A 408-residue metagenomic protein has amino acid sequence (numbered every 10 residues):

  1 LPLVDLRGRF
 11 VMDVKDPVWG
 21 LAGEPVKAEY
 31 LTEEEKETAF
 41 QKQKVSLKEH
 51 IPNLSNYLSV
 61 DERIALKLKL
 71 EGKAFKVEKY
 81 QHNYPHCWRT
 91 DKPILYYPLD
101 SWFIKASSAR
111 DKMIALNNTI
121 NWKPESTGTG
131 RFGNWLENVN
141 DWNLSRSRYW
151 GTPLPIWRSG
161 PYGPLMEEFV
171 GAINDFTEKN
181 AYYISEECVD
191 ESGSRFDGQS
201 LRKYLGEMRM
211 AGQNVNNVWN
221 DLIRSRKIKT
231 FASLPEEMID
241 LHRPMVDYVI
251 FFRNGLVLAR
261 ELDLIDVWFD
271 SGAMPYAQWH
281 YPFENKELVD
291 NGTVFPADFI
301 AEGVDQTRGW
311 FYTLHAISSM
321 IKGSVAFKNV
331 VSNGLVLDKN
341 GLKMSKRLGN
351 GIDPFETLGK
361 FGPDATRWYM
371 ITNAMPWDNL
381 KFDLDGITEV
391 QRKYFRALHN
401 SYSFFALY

Functional and structural regions predicted by a protein language model:
L1-L6, R148-W150, R195-G198, R202-L380: Alpha-helical recognition segments enriched in aromatics with Gly/Pro capping that present substrate-recognition
L1-V170, N174-G193, Q199, Y204 (+4 more regions): Residue patterns forming the tRNA-binding/recognition surfaces of aminoacyl-tRNA synthetases and related DALR
K73, K322-S324, H399-Y408: Proline-centered turn/helix-capping motifs that create local helix->coil transitions or kinks
T152-P153, V330, A406-Y408: Short, glycine/acidic-rich hinge or "gate" loops at secondary-structure transitions that mediate conformational
S159-L165, R253-L256, Y408: Generic structural signal for short, solvent-exposed loop/turn connectors between secondary structure elements
